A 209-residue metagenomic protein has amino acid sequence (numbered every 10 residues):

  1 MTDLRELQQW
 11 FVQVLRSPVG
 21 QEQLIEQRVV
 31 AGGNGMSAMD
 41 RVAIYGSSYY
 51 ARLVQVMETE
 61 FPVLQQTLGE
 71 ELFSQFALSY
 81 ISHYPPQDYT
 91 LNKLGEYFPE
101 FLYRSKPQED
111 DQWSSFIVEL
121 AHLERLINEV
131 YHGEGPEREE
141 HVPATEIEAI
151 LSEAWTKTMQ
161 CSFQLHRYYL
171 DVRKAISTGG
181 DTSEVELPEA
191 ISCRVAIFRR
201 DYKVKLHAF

Functional and structural regions predicted by a protein language model:
M1-P136: N-terminal, charged low-complexity regulatory/assembly segments
S82-F209: Hydrophobic packing positions characteristic of elongated beta-solenoid/beta-helix-type spike/fiber shafts
